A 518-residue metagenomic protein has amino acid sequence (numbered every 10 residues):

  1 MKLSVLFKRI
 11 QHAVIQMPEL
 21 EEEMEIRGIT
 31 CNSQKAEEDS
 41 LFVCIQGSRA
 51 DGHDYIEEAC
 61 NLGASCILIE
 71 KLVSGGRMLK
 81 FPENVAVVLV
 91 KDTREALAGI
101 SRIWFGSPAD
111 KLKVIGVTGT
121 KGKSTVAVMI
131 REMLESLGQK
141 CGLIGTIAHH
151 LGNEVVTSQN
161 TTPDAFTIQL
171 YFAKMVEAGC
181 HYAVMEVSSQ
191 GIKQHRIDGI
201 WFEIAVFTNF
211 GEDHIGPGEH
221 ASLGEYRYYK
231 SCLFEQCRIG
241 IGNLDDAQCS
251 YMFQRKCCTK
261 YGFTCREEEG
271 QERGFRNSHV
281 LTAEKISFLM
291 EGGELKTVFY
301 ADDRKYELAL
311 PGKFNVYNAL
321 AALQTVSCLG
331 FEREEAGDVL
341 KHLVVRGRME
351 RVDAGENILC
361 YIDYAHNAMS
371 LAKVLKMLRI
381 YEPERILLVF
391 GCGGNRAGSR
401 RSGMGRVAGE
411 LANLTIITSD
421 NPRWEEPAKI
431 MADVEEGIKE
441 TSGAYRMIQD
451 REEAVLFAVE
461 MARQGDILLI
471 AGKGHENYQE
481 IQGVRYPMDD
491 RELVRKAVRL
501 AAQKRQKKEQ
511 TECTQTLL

Functional and structural regions predicted by a protein language model:
M1-G99, E235, A247, E272 (+4 more regions): N-terminal leader/targeting and accessory segments in enzymes
M1-V14, K35-L41, D51, C257 (+4 more regions): ATP-dependent carboxylate-amine ligase
A13, G76-F81, A178, K193 (+3 more regions): Acidic, Mg2+-coordinating active-site environments of NTP-dependent enzymes
I26, E38-D39, A64, N84-V85 (+7 more regions): Short, well-ordered alpha-helix to beta-strand connector turns
I56-N61, V176, D198, R379: Non-catalytic positions within long, well-ordered alpha-helices that form the structural scaffold/packing of enzyme
N61, S65-K71, G240-L244, V389-F390 (+1 more regions): Short internal beta-strands
I69-L72, V187, N209, L244 (+2 more regions): Short secondary-structure boundary segments
E95-L244, Q248-T259, D302, L323 (+3 more regions): Phosphate-binding loop of NTP-binding sites
